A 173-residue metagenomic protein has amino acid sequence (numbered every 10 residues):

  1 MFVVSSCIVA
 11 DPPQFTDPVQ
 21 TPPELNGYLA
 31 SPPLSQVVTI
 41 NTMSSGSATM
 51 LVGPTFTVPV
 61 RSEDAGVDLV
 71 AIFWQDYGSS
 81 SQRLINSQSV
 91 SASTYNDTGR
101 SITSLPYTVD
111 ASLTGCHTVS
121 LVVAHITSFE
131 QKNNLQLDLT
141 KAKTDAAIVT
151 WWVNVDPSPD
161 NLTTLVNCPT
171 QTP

Functional and structural regions predicted by a protein language model:
V3-S6: C-terminal motif of bacterial Sec signal peptides marking the signal peptidase cleavage site
I8-V52: Short, compositionally biased P/S/T/A/G/V-rich stretches that sit at domain boundaries
G53, G66-D68, T114-T118: Extracellular Ig-like/FN3 beta-sandwich strand-entry sites
F56-P59, A92-C116, I126-N133: Signal that preferentially marks extracellular ectodomain short beta-strand elements of beta-sandwich modules
T57-G66, Y77: Extracellular acidic, Ser/Thr/Pro-rich low-complexity tracts
V70-W74: Beta-strand signatures of extracellular beta-sandwich domains
L121-V123: Hydrophobic/tyrosine-rich beta-strand signature of extracellular beta-sandwich/beta-rich modules, prominently
S128-P173: Short beta-strand elements
